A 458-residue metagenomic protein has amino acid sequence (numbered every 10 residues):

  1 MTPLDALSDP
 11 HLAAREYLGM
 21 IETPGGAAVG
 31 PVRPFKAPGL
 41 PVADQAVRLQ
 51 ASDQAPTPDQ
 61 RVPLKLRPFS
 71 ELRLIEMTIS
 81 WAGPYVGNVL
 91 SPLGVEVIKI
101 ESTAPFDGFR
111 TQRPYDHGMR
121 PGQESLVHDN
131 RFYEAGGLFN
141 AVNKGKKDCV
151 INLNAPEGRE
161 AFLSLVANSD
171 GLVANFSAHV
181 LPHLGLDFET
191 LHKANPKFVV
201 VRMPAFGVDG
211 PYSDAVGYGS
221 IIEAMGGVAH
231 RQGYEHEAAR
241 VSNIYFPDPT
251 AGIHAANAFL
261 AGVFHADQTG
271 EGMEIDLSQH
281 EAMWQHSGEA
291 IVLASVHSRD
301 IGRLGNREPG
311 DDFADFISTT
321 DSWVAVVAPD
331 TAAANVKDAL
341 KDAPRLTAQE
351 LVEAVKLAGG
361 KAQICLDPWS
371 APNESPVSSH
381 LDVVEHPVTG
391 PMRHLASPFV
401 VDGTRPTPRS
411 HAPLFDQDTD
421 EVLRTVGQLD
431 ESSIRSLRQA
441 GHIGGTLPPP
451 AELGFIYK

Functional and structural regions predicted by a protein language model:
M1-G108, R113-V127, H192-R202, M283-K458: Acyl-CoA thioester-binding alpha/beta core of soluble enzymes
P24, V86-L93, N168, P182-P329 (+1 more regions): Active-site-adjacent "lid/gating" segments in soluble enzymes
F69, L163-A167, A215: A short, aliphatic-rich alpha-helical micro-motif
I75, E124-K193, P344: A structured beta-alpha segment of the ubiquitous adenosine-cofactor-binding alpha/beta core
I79, L153-N154, S177-A178, P204-A205 (+1 more regions): Short glycine-/small-residue-rich Rossmann-like dinucleotide-binding loops
I79-S80, N154, I244-D248, A412: Alpha-helix N-cap/helix-initiation motif
P105-T111, L181-H183, V208: Glycine-rich "HGGG/HGxG" loop immediately N-terminal to the catalytic nucleophile of the alpha/beta-hydrolase
